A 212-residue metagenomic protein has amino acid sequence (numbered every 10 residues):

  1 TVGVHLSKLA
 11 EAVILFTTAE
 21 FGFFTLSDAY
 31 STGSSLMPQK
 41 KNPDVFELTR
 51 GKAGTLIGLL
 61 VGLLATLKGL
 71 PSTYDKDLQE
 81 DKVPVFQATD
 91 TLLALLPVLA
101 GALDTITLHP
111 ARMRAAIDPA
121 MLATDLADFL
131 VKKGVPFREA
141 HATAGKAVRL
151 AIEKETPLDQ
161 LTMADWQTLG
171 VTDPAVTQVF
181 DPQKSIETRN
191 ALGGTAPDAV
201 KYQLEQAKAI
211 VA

Functional and structural regions predicted by a protein language model:
T1-T66: Internal glycine-rich alpha/beta core junctions
M37-A212: Glycine-rich cofactor/substrate-binding loops
